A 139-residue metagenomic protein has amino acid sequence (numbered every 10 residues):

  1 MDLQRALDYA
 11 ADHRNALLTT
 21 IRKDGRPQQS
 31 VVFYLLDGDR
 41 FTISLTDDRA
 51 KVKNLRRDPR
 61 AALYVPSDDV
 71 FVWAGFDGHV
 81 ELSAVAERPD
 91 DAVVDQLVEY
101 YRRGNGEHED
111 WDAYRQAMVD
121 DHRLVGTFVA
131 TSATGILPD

Functional and structural regions predicted by a protein language model:
M1-N15: Extreme N-terminal tail/first-helix region
A6, K51-V52: Short, hydrophobic alpha-helical packing/hinge segments within bilobed ligand-binding/sensory domains
A11, R56-R57, V119: Alpha-helix boundary recognition
R14-D47, K53-L55, A62-V65, A74-G75: Short beta-strand segments
N15-A16, A61, L124, T134: A general structural signal for well-ordered secondary-structure junctions
D69: AMP-binding (ANL) adenylation modules
V72-D139: Charged, gly/pro-rich active-site loop segments
